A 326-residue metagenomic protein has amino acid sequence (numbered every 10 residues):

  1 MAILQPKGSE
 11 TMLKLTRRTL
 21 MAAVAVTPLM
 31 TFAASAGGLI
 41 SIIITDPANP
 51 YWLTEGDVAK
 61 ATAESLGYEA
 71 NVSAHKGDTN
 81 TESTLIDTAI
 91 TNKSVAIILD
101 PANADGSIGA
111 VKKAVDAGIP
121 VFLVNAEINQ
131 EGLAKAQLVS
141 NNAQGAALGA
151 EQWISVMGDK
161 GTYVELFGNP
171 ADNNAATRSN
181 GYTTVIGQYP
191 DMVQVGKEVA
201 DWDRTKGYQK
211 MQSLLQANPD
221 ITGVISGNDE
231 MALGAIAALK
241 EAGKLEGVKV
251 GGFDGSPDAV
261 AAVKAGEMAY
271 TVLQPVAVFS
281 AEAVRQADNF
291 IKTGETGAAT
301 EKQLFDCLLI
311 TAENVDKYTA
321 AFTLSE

Functional and structural regions predicted by a protein language model:
A2-S9, L13-K14, A34-E326: A residue-level marker of the well-folded mature domains of exported/periplasmic proteins
R17-M21: N-terminal export leaders
A22-T31: Bacterial N-terminal signal peptides
